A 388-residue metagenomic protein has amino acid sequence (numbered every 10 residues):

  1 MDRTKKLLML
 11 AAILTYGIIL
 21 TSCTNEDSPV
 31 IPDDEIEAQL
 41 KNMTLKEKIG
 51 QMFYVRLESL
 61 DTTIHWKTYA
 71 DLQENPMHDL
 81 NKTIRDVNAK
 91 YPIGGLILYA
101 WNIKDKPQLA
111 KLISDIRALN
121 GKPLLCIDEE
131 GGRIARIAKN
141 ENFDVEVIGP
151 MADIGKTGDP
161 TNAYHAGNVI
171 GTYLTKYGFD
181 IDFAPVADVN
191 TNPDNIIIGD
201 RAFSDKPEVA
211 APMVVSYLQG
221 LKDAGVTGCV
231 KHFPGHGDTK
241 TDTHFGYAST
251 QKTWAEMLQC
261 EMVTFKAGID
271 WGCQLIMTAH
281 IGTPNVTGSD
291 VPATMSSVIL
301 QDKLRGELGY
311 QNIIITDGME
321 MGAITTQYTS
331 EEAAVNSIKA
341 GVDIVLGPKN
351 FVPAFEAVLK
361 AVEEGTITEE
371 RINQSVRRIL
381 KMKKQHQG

Functional and structural regions predicted by a protein language model:
M1-M9: Bacterial N-terminal signal peptides that target proteins for export
I19-S22: C-terminal motif of bacterial Sec signal peptides marking the signal peptidase cleavage site
T24-E26: Bacterial signal peptide processing site
D33-T62: Mature N-terminal segment immediately following signal peptide/propeptide cleavage in secreted/periplasmic
Q51, P92-G94, G121-L125, F179-D180 (+5 more regions): Short, well-ordered coil/turn segments that N-cap beta-strands
S59-L80, D86-A210, H232, G237-Q251 (+2 more regions): Enzymes and membrane/adaptor proteins characterized by extended Gly/Ser/Thr/Asp/Glu-rich, aromatic-dotted
E363-G388: Mid-to-C-terminal alpha-helical segments outside catalytic/metal-binding sites
